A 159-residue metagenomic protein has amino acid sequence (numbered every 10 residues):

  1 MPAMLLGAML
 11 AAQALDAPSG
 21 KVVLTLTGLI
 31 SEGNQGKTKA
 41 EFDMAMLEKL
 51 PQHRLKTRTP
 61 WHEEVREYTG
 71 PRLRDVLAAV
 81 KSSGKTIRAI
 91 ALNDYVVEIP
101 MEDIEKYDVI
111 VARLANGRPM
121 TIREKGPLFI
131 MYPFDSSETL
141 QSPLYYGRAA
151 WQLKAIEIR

Functional and structural regions predicted by a protein language model:
P2-M9: Bacterial N-terminal signal peptides
Q13-R159: N-terminal intrinsically disordered, low-complexity segments enriched in P/E/S/T
